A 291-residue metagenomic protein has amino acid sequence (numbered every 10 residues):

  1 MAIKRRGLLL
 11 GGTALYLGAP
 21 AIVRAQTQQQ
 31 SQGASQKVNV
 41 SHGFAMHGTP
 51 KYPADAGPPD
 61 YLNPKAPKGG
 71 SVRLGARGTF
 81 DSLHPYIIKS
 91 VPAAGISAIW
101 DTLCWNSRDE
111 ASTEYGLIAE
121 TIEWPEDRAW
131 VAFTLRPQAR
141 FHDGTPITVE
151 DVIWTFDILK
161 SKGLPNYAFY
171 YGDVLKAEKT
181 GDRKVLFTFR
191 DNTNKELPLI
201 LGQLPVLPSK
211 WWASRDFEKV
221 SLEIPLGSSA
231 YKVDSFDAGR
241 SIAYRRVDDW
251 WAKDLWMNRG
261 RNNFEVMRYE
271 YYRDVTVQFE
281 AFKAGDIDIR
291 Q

Functional and structural regions predicted by a protein language model:
G7-A25: N-terminal export signals
Q28-Q32, L62-V72, G260-E265: Immediate post-signal peptide segment of exported/extracytoplasmic ligand-binding proteins
Q36-D127, T134, D157, L226-S228: N-terminal lobe/hinge region of extracytoplasmic solute-binding protein
T49, R77-T79, R108, D127-R128 (+8 more regions): Solvent-exposed coil/turn segments that connect beta secondary-structure elements in extracytoplasmic/periplasmic
L62, K89-A93, T121-P165, T180 (+3 more regions): Aromatic- and charge-enriched surface segment that lines or borders ligand/interaction sites
T79, S97-S112, L201-R268, R273-V277: Gly/Pro-rich hinge or "lid" segments in bacterial periplasmic/extracellular proteins
T134, A168-A213, A230-D237: Surface-exposed binding/hinge segments that line and control ligand-binding clefts or catalytic entry sites
D288-Q291: Paired acidic/hydrophobic, glycine-rich loop segments that form the ligand-binding mouth/hinge of periplasmic-binding
